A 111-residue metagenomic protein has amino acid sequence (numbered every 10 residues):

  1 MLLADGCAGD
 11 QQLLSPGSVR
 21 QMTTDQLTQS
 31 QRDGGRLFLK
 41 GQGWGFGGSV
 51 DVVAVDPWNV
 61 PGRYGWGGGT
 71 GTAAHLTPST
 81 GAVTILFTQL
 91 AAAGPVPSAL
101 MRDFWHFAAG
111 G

Functional and structural regions predicted by a protein language model:
M1-G111: Catalytic loop of the DD-peptidase/beta-lactamase superfamily, centered on the K-T-G motif and neighboring
